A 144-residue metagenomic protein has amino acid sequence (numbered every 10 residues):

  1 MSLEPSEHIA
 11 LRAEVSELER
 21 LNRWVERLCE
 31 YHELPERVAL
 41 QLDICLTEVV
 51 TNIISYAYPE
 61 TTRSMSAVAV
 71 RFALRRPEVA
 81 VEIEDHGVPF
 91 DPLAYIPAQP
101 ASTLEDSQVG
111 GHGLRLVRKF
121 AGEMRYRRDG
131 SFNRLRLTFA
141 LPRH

Functional and structural regions predicted by a protein language model:
M1-I9, R118-H144: Flexible, glycine-/charge-rich segments associated with ATP-binding catalytic modules
E4-R37: Helix-loop-beta hinge of the Bergerat
R12, R71-A73, E82-E84, R127 (+1 more regions): Solvent-exposed beta-strand sheet faces enriched in polar/charged residues
E26-T47, D106-Q108: Conserved short strand/loop->alpha-helix "switch" segment adjacent to the catalytic nucleotide/phosphoryl-transfer site
E48, N52: Conserved polar catalytic motif of the HATPase_c/GHKL fold
I53-L74, E82: ATP-lid-like helix-loop hinge signature
V79-V109: Glycine-rich/acidic phosphate-handling loop/turn and adjacent ATP-lid/helix of nucleotide-binding kinase/ATPase domains
E105-A121: Glycine-rich phosphate-binding loop
